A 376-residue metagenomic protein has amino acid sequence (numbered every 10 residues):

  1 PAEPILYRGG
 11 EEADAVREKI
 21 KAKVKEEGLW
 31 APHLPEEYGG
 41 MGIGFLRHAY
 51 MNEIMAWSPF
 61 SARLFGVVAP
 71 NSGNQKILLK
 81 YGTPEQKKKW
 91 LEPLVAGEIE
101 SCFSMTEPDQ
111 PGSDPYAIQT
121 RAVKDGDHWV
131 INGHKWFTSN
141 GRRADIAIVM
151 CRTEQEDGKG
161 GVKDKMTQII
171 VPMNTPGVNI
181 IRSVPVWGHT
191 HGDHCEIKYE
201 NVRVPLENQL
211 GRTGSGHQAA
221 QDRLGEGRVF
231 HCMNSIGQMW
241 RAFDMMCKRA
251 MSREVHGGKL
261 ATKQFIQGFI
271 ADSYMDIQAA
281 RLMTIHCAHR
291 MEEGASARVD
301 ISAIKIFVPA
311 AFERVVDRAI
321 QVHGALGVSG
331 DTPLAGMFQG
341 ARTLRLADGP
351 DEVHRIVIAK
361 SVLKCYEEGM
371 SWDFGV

Functional and structural regions predicted by a protein language model:
P1-A62, V68, Y81-Q86, P93-E98 (+6 more regions): Alpha-helical interface subdomain recognition
E36-G39, P108, W136, R143-A144 (+7 more regions): Short, glycine-/Ser/Thr-/acidic-enriched flexible segments
V68-Q75: Short, conserved phosphate-binding/catalytic loop or strand-edge motifs used in phosphoryl-/nucleotidyl-transfer
Q75-Y81, S104, E156: Flexible, glycine-rich active-site loops centered on histidine and acidic residues that chelate a metal or position
L94, D109-S113, F137-N140, K159-G160 (+1 more regions): Short Gly/Pro-enriched turn/cap motifs at secondary-structure boundaries
G97-T106, M150: A short, Trp-centered hydrophobic/proline-enriched beta-strand micro-motif
A117, N174-R203: Flexible, small-/acidic-enriched active-site or ligand-binding loops
Q119, D127-H128, N132-I180: A short core secondary-structure module
